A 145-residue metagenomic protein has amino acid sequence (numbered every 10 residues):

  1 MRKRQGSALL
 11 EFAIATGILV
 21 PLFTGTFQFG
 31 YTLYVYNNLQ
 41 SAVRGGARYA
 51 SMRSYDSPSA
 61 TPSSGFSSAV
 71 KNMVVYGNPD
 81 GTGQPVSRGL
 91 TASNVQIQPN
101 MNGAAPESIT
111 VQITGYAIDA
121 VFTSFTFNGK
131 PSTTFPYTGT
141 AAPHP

Functional and structural regions predicted by a protein language model:
M1-Q5: N-terminal leader/signal peptides at the extreme start of proteins
A8-F27: Alpha-helical hydrophobic helix detector
T26-F29, R53: Alpha-helix C-capping/helix-to-loop hinge sites
Q28, T32-Y36: Alpha-helical transmembrane segments
N37, S41, G45-P145: Short, conserved structural patches
